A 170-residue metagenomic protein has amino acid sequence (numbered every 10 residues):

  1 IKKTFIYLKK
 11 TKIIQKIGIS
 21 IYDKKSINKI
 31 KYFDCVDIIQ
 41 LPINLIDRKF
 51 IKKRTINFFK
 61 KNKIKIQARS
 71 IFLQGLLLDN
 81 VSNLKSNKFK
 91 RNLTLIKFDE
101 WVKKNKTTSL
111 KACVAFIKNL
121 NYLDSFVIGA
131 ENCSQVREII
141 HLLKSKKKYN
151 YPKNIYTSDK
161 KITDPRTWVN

Functional and structural regions predicted by a protein language model:
I1-V169: Beta/alpha (TIM)-barrel catalytic core signal, keyed to glycine-rich beta->alpha loops juxtaposed to Asp/Glu that bind
